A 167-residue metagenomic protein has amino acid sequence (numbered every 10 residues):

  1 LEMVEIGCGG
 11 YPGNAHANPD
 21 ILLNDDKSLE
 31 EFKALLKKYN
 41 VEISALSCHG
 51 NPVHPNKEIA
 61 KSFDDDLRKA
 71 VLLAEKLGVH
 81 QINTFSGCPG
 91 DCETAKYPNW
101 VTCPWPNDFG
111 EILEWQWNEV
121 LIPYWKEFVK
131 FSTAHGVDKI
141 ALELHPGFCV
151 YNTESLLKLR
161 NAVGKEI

Functional and structural regions predicted by a protein language model:
L1-P12, L77-Q81: Catalytic domains of carbohydrate-active enzymes, especially glycoside hydrolases
E5, E42-A45: Short, conserved beta-strand segments within well-ordered enzyme catalytic domains that often line or immediately flank
E5-K33, S86-E93: Glycine-rich, proline-tolerant flexible connector loops at the mouths of alpha/beta enzymes
G10-P12, N18-D20, H49-H54, H145-G147: Short histidine/acidic/glycine/proline-rich micro-motifs that form metal- and phosphate-coordinating active-site loops
E31, L35-K38, A45, P52-I167: Active-site acidic/histidine proton-transfer and metal-coordination neighborhood in alpha/beta enzyme cores
